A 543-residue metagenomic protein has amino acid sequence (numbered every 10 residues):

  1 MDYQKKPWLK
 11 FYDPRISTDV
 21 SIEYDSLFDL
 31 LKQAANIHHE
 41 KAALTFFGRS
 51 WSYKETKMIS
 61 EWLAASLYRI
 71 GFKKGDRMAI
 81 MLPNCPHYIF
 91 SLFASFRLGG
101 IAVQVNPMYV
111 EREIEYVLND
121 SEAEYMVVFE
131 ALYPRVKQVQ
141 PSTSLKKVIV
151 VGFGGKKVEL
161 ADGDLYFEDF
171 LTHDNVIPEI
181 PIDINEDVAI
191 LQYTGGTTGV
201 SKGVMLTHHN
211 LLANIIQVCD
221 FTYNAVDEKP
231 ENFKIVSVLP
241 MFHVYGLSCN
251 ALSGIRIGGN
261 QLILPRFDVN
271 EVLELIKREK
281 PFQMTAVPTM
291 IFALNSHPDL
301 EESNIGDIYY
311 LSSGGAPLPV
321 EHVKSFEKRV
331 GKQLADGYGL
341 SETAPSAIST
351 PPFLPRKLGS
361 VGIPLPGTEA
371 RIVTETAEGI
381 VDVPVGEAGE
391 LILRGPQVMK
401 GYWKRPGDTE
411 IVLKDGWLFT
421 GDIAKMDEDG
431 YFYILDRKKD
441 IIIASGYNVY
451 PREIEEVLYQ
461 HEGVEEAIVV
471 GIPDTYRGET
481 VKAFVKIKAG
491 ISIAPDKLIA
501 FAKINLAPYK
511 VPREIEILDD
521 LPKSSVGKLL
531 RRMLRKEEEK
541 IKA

Functional and structural regions predicted by a protein language model:
D19-E23, F28-K32, E40-C85, I89-F93 (+2 more regions): Conserved AMP-binding/adenylate-forming core of the ANL superfamily
E40, D174-Y193, V200, V226-K234: Conserved pre-ATP/AMP-binding loop-to-beta segment of ANL
S52-K54, A189-I216: Conserved AMP-binding A3 loop
I70, R97-L171, A489-I491: Structural core segment of the AMP-binding/adenylate-forming
Y109, E115-L118, M126-E130, M284 (+7 more regions): AMP-binding/adenylate-forming catalytic core of the ANL superfamily
L212-K234, F242-Q283, S296-H297: Conserved AMP-binding/adenylation subdomain of ANL enzymes
P281-A286, N295-R356, E369, I380: Gly/Ser/Thr-rich phosphate-binding loop
I363-G367, E378-I411, V449: Conserved ATP/PPi-binding loop(s) of AMP-dependent carboxylate-activating enzymes
